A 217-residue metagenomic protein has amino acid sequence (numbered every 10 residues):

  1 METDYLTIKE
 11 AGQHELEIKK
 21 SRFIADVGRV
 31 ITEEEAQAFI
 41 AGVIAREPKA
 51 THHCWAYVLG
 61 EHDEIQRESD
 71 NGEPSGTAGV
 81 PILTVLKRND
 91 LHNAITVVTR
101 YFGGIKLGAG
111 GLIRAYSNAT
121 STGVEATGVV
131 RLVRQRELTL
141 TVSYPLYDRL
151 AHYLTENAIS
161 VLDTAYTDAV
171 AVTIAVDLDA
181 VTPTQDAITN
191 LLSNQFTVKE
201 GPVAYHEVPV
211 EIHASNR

Functional and structural regions predicted by a protein language model:
M1-G76, T197-P209, H213-R217: C-terminal regulatory domains involved in ligand/effector binding and gene-expression control
E47-A50, N157-L162, T189-T197: A common structural junction motif
A78-T127: Active-site beta-strand/loop microenvironment that shapes enzyme catalytic pockets
G128-L146: Short glycine-/aliphatic-rich beta-strand segments at the starts of folded cytosolic domains
T141-I159: Short amphipathic alpha-helix segments
L150-E156, P183-L192: Short amphipathic alpha-helices in soluble, non-transmembrane regions that often serve as interface/regulatory elements
I174-P183: Terminal, non-globular segments
